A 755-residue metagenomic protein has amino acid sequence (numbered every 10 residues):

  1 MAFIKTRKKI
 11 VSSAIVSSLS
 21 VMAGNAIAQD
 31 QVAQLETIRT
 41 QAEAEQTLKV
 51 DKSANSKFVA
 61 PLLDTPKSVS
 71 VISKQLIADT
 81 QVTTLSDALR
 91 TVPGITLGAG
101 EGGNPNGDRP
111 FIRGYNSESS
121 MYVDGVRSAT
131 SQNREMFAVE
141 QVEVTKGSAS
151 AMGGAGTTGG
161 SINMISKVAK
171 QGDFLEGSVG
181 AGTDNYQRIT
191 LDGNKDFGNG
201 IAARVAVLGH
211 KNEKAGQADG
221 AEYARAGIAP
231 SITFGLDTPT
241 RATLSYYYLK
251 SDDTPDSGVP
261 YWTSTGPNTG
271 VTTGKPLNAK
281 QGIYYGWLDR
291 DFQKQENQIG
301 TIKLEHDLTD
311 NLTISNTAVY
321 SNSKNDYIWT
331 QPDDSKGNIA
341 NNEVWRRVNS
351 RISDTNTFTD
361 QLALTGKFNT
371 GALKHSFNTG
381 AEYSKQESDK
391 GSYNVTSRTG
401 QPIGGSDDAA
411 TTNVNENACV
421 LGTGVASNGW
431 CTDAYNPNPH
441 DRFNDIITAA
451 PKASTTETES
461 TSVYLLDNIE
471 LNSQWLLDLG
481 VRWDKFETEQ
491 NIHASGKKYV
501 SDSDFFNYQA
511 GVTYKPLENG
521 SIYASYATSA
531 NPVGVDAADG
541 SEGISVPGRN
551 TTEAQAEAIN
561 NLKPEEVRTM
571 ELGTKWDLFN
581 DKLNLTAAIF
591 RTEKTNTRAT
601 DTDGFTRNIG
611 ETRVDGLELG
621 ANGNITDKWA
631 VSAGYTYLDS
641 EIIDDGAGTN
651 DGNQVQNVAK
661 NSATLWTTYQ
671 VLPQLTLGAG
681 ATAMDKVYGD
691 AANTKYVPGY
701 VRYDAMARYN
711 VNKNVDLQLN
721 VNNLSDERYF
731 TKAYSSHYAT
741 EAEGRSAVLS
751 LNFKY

Functional and structural regions predicted by a protein language model:
S20, L35-G172, L572: Acidic, small-polar-rich N-terminal luminal/periplasmic segments of exported/outer-membrane proteins
F137-E140, A151-P230, L236-R241, Q298 (+1 more regions): Outer-membrane beta-barrel translocator/receptor signature
G200-A203, P239-A242, N311-I314, A372 (+7 more regions): Repeated loop/turn-to-beta-strand initiation elements of outer-membrane beta-barrel proteins
H210-A215, E222-A224, I228-D307, N322-T355 (+3 more regions): Acidic/polar loop-and-plug regions of large Gram-negative outer-membrane beta-barrel proteins
T233-D237, T355, K374-S376, G380-Q386 (+5 more regions): Structural signature of Gram-negative outer-membrane beta-barrels, strongest in the C-terminal barrel of TonB-dependent
E305-D307, L312-V319, S323-W329, I522-Y523 (+2 more regions): Membrane-embedded beta-barrel scaffold of Gram-negative outer-membrane proteins
N472-Q474, K582-N584, A588-E593, N608-A692 (+2 more regions): Gram-negative outer-membrane beta-barrel transporters
A683-D690, R708-Y755: C-terminal beta-signal and adjacent terminal beta-strands/loops of Gram-negative outer-membrane beta-barrel proteins
